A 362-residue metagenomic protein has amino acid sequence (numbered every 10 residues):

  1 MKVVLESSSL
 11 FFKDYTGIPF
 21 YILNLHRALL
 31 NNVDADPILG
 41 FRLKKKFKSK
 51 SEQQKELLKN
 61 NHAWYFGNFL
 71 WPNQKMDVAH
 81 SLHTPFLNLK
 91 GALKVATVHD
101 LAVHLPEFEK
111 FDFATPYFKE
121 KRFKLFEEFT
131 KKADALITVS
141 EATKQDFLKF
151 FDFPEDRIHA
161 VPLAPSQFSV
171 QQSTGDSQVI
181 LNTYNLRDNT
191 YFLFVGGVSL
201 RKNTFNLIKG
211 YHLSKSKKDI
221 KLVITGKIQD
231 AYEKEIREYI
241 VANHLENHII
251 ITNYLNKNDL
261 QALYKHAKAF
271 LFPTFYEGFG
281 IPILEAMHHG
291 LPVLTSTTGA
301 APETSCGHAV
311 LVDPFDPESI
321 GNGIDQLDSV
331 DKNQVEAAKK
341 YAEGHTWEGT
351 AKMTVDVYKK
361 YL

Functional and structural regions predicted by a protein language model:
M1-L362: Carbohydrate transferase catalytic cores enriched for Leloir-type hexosyltransferases
